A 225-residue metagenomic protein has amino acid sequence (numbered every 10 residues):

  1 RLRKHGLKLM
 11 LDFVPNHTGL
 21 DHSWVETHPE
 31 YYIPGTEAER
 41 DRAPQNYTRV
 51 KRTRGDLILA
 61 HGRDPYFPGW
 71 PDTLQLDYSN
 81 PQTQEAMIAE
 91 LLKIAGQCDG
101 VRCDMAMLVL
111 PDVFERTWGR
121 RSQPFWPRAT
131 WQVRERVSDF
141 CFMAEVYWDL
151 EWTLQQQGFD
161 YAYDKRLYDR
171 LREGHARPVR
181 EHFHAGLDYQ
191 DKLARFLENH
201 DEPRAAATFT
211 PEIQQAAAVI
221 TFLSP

Functional and structural regions predicted by a protein language model:
R1-P225: Active-site and adjacent substrate-binding regions of carbohydrate-active enzymes
